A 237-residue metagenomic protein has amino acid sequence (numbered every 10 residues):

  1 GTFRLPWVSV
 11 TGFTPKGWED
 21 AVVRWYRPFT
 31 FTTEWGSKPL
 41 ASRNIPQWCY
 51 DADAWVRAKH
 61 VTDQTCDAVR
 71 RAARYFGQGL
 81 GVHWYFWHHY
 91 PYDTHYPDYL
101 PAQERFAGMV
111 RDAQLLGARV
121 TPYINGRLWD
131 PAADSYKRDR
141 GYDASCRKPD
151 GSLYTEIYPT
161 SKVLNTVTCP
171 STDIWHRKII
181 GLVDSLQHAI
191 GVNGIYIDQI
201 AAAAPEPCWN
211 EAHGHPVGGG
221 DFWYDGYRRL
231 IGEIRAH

Functional and structural regions predicted by a protein language model:
G1-G81, F86-H88, D98-Y99, D112 (+2 more regions): Carbohydrate-recognition beta-sandwich/jelly-roll modules in extracellular/periplasmic carbohydrate-active proteins
F3, D134-S135, P205-N210: Histidine/acidic-residue-rich catalytic or RNA/ligand-binding cores of hydrolases and nuclease-related proteins
W48-Y50, R57, A118-A132, I195-Q199 (+1 more regions): Aromatic-lined carbohydrate-recognition surfaces of secreted/lumenal glycan-active proteins
V61-A72, Y99-M109, K178-G181, D221-I234: Well-ordered, non-membrane alpha-helical segments in soluble/globular domains
V61-D63, P101-I190: Active-site-adjacent "subsite" loops/lids of carbohydrate-active enzymes
H89-D93, L128-A132, A202-E206: Flexible loop/turn segments at secondary-structure boundaries
D98-L100, K137-D139, N210-G214: Short secondary-structure boundary/capping segments
T166-H237: Active-site neighborhood of glycoside hydrolase catalytic domains
